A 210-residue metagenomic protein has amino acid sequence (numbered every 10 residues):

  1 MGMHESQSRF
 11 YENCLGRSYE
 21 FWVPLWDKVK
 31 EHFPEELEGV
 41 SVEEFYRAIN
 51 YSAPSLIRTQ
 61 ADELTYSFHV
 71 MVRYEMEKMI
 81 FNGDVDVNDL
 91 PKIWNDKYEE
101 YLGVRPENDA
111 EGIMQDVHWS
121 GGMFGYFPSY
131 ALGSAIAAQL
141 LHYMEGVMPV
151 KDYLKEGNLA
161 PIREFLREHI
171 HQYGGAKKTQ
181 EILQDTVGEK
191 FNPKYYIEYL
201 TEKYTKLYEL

Functional and structural regions predicted by a protein language model:
M1-E5, T65, F124-Y130: Active-site metal-coordination segments of metallo-dependent hydrolases
M1-L37: Post-HExxH zinc-binding segment in Zn-dependent metallohydrolases
R17-F21, V40-V42, D86-D89, K178: General structural signal for secondary-structure boundaries
H32-M71, V104: All-alpha helical catalytic cores of prenyl diphosphate-utilizing isoprenoid enzymes
V70, Y74-L210: C-terminal, non-catalytic "cap/extension" segments appended to globular domains
